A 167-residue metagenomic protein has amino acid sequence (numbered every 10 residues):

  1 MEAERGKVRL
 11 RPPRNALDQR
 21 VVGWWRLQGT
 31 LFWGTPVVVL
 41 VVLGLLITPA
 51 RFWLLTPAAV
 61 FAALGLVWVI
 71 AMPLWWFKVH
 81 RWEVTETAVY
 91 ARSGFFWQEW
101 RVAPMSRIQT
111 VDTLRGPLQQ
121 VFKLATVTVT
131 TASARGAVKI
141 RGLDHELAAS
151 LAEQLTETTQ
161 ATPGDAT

Functional and structural regions predicted by a protein language model:
M1-S106, T110-T167: N-terminal basic, Ser/Thr-rich segments that initiate or prime the first beta/alpha elements at protein or domain
